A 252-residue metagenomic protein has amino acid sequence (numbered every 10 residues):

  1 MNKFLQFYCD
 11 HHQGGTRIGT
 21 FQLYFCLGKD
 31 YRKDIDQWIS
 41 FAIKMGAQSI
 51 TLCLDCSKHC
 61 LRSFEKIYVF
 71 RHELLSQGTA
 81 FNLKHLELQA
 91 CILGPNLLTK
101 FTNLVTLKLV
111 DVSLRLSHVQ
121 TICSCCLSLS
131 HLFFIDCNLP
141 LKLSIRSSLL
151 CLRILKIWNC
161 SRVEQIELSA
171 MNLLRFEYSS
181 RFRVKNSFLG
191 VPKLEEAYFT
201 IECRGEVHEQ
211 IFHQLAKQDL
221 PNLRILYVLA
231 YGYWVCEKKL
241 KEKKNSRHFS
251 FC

Functional and structural regions predicted by a protein language model:
M1-N138, R146: Leucine-rich repeat
I18, A47-I50, L83, L104-L109 (+10 more regions): Conserved hydrophobic position(s) of the canonical leucine-rich repeat
Q37-W38, L93-G94, V119, R162-V163 (+2 more regions): Eukaryotic intrinsically disordered and solvent-exposed regulatory patches
I50, S180-C252: Extended repeat-based solenoid scaffolds, especially LRR ectodomains and other repeat-derived architectures
T99-K100, L168-M171: Short glycine/proline-enriched turns and hinge-like loops at secondary-structure junctions
L143-S147, I166-L168: Short C-terminal beta-strands that terminate individual repeats in beta-propeller domains, predominantly WD40 blades
